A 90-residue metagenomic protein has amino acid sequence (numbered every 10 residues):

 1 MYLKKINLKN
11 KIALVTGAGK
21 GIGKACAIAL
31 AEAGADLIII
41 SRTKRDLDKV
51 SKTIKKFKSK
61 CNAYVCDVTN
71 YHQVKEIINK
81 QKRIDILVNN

Functional and structural regions predicted by a protein language model:
M1-K11: Flexible N-terminal pre-Rossmann segment of NAD(P)-dependent oxidoreductases
I12, D36, K60-N62, R83-D85: Structural signature of beta-strand start/N-cap positions in the alpha/beta core of ABC transporter nucleotide-binding
I12, G19-G21: Conserved glycine-rich cofactor-binding loop
T16, I84-N90: Rossmann-fold scaffold of SDR-type NAD(P)-dependent oxidoreductases
L30: Aromatic pocket-lining residues of Rossmann-like dinucleotide-binding sites
A35-K49: Conserved glycine-rich Rossmann-like NAD(P)H-binding loop of the short-chain dehydrogenase/reductase
R45, Y64-E76: The beta1-alpha1 cofactor-binding region of Rossmann-like NAD(H)/NADP(H)-dependent oxidoreductases
